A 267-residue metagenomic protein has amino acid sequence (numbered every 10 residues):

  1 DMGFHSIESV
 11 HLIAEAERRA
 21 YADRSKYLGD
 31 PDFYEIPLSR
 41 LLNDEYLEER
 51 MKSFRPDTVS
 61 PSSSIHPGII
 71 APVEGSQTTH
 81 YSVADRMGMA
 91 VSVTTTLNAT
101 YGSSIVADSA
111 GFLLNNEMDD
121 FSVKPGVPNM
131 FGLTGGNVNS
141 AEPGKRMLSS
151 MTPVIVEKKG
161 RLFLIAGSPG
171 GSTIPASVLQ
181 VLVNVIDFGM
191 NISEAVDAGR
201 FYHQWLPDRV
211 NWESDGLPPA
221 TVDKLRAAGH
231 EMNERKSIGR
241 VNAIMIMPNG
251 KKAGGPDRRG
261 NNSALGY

Functional and structural regions predicted by a protein language model:
D1-L97, V106-A110, E117, P125-G126 (+1 more regions): Internal maturation/activation junctions in enzymes
D23, Y27, T78-Y267: N-terminal nucleophile
